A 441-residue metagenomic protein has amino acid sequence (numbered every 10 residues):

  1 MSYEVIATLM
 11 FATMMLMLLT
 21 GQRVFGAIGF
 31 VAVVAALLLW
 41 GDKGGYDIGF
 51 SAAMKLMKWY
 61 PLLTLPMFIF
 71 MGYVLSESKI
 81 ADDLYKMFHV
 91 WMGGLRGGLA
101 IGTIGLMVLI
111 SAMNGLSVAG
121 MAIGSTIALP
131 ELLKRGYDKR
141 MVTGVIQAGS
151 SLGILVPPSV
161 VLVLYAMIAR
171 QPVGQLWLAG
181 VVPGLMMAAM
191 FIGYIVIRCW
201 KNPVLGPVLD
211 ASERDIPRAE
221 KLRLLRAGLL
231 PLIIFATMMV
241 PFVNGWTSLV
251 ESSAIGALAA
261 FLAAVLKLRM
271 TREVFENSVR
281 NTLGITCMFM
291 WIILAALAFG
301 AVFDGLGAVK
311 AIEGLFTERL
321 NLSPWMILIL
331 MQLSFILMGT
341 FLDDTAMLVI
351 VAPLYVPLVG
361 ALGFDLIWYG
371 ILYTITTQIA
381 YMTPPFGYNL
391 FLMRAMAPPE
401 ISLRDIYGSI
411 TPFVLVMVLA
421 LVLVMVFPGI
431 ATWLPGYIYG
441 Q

Functional and structural regions predicted by a protein language model:
M1-Q441: Alpha-helical transmembrane segments of multi-pass membrane transport proteins
